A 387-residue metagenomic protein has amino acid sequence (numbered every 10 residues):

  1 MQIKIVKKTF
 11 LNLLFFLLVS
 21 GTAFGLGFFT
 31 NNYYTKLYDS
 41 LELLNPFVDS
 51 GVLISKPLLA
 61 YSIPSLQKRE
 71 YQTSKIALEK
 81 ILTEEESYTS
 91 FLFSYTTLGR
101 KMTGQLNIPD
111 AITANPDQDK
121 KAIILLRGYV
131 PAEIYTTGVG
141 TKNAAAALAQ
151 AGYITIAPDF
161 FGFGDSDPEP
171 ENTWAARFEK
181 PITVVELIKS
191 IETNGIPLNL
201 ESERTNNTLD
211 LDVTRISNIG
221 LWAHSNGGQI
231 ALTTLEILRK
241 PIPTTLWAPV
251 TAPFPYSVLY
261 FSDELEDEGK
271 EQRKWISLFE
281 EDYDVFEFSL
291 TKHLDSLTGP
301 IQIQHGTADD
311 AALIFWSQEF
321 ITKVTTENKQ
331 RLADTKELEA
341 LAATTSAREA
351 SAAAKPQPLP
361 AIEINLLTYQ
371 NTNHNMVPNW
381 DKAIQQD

Functional and structural regions predicted by a protein language model:
Q2-S87: N-terminal targeting or regulatory segments adjacent to alpha/beta-hydrolase or S9 domains
R69-Q118: N-terminal cap/lid segment of alpha/beta-hydrolase-fold proteins
N115-P116, K120, L126-D167: Short substrate-entry loop that stabilizes the transition state in hydrolases
W174-N206, D210: Alpha/beta-hydrolase active-site loop
L232-F279, N379: Hydrolase active-site cap/lid region
L297, I303-H305, D309: Short beta-strand/loop motif that positions the catalytic acidic residue of the alpha/beta-hydrolase fold
G299, L313-T326, L338, R348-E349: Short alpha-helix in the alpha/beta-hydrolase fold that links the catalytic acid
K329-D387: C-terminal catalytic histidine-bearing segment of alpha/beta-hydrolase fold enzymes
